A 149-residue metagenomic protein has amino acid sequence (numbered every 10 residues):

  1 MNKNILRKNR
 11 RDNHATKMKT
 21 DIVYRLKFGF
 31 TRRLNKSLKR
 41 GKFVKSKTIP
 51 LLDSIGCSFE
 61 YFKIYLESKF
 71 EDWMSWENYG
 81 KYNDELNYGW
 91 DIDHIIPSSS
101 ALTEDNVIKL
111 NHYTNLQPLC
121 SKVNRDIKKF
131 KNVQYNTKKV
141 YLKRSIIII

Functional and structural regions predicted by a protein language model:
M1-G89: Contiguous alpha-helical segments
R10, D21, C120-V123, I146: Generic low-complexity, intrinsically disordered sequence content enriched in small uncharged/hydrophobic residues
S37, P97-S98, N124-D126: Short, solvent-exposed loop/turn segments at secondary-structure junctions
S58, F62, D105-N106, C120-S121 (+1 more regions): General structural signal for secondary-structure boundaries
L66, V140-I149: Short microdomains enriched in Cys/His and/or Lys/Arg
S75-P118: Histidine-centered nuclease catalytic patch
Y113-R144: Short Cys/His-centered divalent metal-binding micro-motifs
